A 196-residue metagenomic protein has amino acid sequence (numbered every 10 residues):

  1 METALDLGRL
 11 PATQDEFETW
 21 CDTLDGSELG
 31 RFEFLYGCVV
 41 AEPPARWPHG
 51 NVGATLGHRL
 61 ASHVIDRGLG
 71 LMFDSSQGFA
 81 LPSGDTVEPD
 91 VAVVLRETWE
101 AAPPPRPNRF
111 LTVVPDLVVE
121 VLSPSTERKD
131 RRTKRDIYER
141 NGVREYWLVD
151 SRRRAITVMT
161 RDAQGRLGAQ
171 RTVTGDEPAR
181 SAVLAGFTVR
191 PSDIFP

Functional and structural regions predicted by a protein language model:
M1-P196: Gly/Pro/Ser/Thr-rich low-complexity, intrinsically disordered segments predominantly at protein N-termini
